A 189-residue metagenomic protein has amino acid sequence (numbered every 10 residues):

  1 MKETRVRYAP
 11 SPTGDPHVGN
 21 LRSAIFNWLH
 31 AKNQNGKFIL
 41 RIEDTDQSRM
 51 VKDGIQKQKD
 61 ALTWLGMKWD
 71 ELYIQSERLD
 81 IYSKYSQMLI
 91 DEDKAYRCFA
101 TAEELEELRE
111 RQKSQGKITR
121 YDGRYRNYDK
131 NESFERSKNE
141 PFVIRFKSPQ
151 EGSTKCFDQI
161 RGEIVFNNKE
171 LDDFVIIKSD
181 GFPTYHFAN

Functional and structural regions predicted by a protein language model:
M1-S114: N-terminal Rossmann-like or analogous alpha/beta NTP/dinucleotide-binding catalytic cores that position adenine
Y96-N189: Active-site cores that bind ATP or allylic diphosphates and position pyrophosphate for catalysis
